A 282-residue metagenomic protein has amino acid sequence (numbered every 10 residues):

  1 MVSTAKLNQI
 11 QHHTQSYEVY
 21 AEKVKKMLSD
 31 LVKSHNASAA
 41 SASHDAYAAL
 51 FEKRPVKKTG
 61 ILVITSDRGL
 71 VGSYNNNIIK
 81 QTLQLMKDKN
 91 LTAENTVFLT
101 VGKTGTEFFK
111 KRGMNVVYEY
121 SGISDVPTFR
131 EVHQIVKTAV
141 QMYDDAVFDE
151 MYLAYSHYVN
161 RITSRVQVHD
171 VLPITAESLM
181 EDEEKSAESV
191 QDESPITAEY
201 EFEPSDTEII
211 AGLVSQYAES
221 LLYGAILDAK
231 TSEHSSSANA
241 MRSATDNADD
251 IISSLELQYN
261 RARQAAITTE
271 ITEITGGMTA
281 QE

Functional and structural regions predicted by a protein language model:
M1-E282: C-terminal beta-strand-loop-alpha-helix "lid" module of Rossmann-like NAD(P)-dependent dehydrogenases
